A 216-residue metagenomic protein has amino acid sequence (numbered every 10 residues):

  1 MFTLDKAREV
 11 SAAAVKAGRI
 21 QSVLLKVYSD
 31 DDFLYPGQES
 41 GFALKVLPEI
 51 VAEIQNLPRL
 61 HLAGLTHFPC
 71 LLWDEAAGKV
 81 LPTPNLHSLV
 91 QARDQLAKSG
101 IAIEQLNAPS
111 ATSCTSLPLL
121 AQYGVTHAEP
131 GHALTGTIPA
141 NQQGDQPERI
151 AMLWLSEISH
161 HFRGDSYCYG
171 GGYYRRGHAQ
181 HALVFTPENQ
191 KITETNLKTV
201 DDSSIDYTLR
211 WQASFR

Functional and structural regions predicted by a protein language model:
M1-D5: Catalytic beta/alpha-barrel core
V10-Q21, V51-H61: Acidic (Asp/Glu)-rich catalytic clusters
L24-Y28, Y169: Short beta-strand segments
S29-G144: Active-site loop/helix belt of alpha/beta enzymes
N85, P147-R149, D206: Short Gly/Pro-enriched turn/cap motifs at secondary-structure boundaries
T112-I192: Active-site loop ensemble at the mouth of alpha/beta enzyme cores that anchors a bound cofactor
V200-R216: A conserved acidic, glycine/proline-rich C-terminal tail/linker
